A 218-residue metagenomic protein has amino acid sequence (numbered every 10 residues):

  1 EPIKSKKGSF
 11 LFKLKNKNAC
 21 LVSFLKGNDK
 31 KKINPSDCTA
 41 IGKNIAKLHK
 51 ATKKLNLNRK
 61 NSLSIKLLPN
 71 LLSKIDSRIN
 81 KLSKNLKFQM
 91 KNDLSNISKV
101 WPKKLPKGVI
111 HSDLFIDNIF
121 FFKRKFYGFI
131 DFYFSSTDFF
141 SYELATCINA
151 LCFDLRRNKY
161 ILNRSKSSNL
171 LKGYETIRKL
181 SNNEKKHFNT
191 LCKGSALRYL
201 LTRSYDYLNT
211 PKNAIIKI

Functional and structural regions predicted by a protein language model:
E1-L57: ATP-binding pocket architecture of kinase catalytic cores
P2, C20-V22, L48, I110 (+3 more regions): Generic structural signal for conserved hydrophobic packing positions in ordered secondary structure
P2, S95-Y142: Active-site acidic catalytic loop and adjacent metal/ATP-binding pocket of ATP-dependent phosphoryl transfer enzymes
P2-F12, C20, I41, P69-I75 (+4 more regions): Structured catalytic core of nucleotide-sugar glycosyltransferases
N18-K32, S73-S77, L197-N213: A glycine-centered beta->alpha junction motif in the catalytic cores of kinase/phosphotransferase enzymes
K32-N85, L105-K107, T137: A cross-family kinase active-site recognition segment
S141-R178, G194-P211: Active-site activation/catalytic loop segments of kinase-like enzymes and analogous catalytic loops in related
N182-C192: All-alpha amphipathic helical-bundle segments outside canonical DNA-binding/catalytic cores that form hydrophobic
